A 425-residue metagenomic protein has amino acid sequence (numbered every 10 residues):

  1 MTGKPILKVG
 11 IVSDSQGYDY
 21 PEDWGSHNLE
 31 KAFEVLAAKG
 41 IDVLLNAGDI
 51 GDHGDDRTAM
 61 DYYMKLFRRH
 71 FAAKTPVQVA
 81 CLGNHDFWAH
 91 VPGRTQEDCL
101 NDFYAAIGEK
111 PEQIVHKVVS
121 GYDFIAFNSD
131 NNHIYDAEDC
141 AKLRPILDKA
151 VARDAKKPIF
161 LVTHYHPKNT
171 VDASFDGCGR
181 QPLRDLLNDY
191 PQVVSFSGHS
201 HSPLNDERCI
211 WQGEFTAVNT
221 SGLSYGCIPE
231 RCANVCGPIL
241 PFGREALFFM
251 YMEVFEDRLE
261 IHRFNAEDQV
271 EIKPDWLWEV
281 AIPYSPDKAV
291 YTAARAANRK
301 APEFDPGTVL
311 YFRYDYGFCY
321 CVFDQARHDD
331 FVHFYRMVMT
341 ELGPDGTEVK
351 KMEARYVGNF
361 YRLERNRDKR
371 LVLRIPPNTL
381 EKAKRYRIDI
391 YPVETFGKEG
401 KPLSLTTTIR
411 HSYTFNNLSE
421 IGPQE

Functional and structural regions predicted by a protein language model:
M1-M60: N-terminal active-site segment of His-dependent metallophosphoesterases
G3, L240-Y356, K398-E425: A short C-terminal boundary segment appended to hydrolase-like catalytic domains
I6-D19, G121-N131, F160-H164, F215-G222 (+1 more regions): Active-site-proximal beta-strand elements of phosphoester/diester hydrolases
D14, G48-D49, G83-N84, H164 (+1 more regions): Active-site glycine-centered loops adjacent to acidic/histidine catalytic or metal-binding residues that shape
G51, A150-D172: Short acidic, glycine-rich surface-loop motifs adjacent to enzyme active sites
D55-D148, R153-D154, P182-Q192, N205-F255 (+1 more regions): Extended active-site neighborhood of metal-dependent phosphoesterases/phosphodiesterases
F323, E364-A383: Signal that preferentially marks extracellular ectodomain short beta-strand elements of beta-sandwich modules
N378-K398: Beta-strand-rich modules
